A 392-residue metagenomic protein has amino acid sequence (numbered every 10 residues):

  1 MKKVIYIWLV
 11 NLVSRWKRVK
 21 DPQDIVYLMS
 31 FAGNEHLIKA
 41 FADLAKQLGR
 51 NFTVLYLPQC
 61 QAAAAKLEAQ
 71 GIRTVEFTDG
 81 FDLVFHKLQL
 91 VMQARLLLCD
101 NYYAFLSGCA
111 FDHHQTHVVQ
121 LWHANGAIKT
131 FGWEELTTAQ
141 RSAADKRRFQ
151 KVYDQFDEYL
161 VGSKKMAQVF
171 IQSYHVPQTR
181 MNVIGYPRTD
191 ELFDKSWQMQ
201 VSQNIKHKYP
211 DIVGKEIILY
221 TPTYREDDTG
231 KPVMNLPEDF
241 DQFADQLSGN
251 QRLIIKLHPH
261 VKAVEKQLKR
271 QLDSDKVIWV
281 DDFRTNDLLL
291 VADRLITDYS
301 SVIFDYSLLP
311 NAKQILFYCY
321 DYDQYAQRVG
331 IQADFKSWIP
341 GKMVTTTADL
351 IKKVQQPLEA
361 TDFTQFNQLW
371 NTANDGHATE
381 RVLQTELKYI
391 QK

Functional and structural regions predicted by a protein language model:
M1-H86, L96: N-terminal pre-catalytic "stem/leader" segment of glycosyltransferase-like enzymes
K2-V13, I128-K129, E134-E135, A144-G230: A nucleotide-sugar donor-handling region in carbohydrate enzymes
H36-K46, M181-L268, V344, N374 (+1 more regions): Conserved catalytic-core segment of nucleotide-activated headgroup transferases in glycan assembly
T74-S142: Extended catalytic core of nucleotide-activated donor transferases of GT-like folds
T78-Q93, P259-F304: Donor nucleotide-activated moiety binding/catalytic core segment of transferases that use nucleotide-activated donors
L97-L98, D157-S163, I254, L295-I296: A short beta-strand/loop micro-motif in the catalytic core of glycosyltransferases that engages the nucleotide-sugar
L272, R294, Y299-W370: Catalytic binding pocket for nucleotide-activated donors in carbohydrate/polymer assembly enzymes
D375-K392: C-terminal alpha-helical cap of glycosyltransferases
